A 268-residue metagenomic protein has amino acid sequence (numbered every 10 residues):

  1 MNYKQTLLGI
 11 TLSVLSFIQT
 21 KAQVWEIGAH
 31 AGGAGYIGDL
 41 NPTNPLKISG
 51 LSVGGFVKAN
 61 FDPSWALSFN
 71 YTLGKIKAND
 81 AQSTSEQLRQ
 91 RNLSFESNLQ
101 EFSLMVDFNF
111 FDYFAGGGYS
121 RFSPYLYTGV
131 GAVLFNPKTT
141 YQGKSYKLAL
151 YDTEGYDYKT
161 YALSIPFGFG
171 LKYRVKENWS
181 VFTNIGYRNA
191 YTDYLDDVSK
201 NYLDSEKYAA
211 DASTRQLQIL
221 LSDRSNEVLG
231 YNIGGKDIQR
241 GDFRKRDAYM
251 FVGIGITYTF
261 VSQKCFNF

Functional and structural regions predicted by a protein language model:
K21-N60, P137, K236, R246-G253 (+1 more regions): Short glycine/proline- and aromatic-enriched beta-strand/turn motifs that initiate or cap beta-hairpins
W25, S64-L67, F114, N178-V181 (+1 more regions): Repeated loop/turn-to-beta-strand initiation elements of outer-membrane beta-barrel proteins
A29, G33, G55-A59, L104-F110 (+4 more regions): Residues on the lipid-exposed face of transmembrane beta-strands in outer-membrane beta-barrel proteins
I37-T43, Q87-F95, Y151-D157, R240-D242: Extracellular loop and loop/strand-boundary signature of outer-membrane beta-barrel proteins
N44-S49, S83-Q90, Q142-L148, V198-K207: Flexible, surface-exposed loop regions and adjacent strand-edge segments of Gram-negative outer-membrane beta-barrel
K47-L51, N98-F102, F122, K159-I165 (+1 more regions): Residues that define the transmembrane beta-barrel architecture of outer-membrane proteins
W65-K144: Gram-negative (and chloroplast) outer-membrane scaffold detector with strong preference for beta-barrel transmembrane
K176-F268: Predominantly the C-terminal beta-signal and adjacent terminal strand-loop region of outer-membrane beta-barrel
